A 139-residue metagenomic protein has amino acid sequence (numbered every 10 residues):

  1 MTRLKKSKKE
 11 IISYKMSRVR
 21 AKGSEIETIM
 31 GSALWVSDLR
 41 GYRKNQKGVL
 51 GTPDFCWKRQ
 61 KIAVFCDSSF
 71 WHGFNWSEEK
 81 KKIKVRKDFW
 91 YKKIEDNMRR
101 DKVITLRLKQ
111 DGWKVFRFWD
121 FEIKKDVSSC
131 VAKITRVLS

Functional and structural regions predicted by a protein language model:
M1-S139: Nucleic-acid endo/exonuclease domains
